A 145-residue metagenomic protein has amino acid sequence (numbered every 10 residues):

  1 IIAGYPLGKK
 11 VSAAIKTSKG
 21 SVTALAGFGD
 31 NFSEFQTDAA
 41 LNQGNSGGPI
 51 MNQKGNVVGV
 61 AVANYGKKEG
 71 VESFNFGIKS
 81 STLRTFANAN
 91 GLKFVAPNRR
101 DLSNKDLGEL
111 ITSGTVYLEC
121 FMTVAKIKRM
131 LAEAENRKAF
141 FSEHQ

Functional and structural regions predicted by a protein language model:
I1-E34, L41-N45, A61-F74: Flexible, gly/ser-rich surface segments that form the specificity/activation loops bordering the active-site cleft
I2, V22, T37, G48-I50 (+3 more regions): Terminal peptide-recognition signature
Y5-A13, V57-Q145: C-terminal cap/linker of serine protease catalytic domains
F28-D30, Q43, M51-Q53, G108-T112: Extracellular/periplasmic catalytic domains that process cell-envelope and extracellular macromolecules
